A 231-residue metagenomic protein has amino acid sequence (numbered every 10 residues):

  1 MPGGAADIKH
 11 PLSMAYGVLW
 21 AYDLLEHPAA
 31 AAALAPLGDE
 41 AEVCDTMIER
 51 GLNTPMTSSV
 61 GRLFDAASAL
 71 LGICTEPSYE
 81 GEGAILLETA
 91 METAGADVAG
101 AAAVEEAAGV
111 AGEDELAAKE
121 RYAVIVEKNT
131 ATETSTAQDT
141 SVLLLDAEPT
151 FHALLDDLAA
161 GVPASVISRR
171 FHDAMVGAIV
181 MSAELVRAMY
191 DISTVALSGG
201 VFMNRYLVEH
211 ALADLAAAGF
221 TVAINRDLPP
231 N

Functional and structural regions predicted by a protein language model:
M1-A5, A29, M47-L52, F220-D227: Short beta-alpha connecting loops at secondary-structure transitions that line or flank enzyme active sites
M1-S13, D23: Catalytic center-proximal scaffold of phosphoryl-transfer enzymes
G4-I8, Y206, P229-N231: Extended C-terminal subregions enriched in glycine
P11-W20, A223-N231: Glycine-rich phosphate-binding/hydrolytic loop that grips phosphoryl groups
G17-S193, Y206-A213: A contiguous, well-structured pocket-lining segment that forms one wall/lid of small-molecule binding clefts in soluble
H172, S198-G200: A short beta-alpha structural unit
S193-S198, A211-N231: Conserved phosphate-binding/catalytic loops in two-lobed NTP-binding clefts
M203: Accessory DNA-binding and partner-docking regions appended to nucleic-acid-acting proteins, especially the terminal
